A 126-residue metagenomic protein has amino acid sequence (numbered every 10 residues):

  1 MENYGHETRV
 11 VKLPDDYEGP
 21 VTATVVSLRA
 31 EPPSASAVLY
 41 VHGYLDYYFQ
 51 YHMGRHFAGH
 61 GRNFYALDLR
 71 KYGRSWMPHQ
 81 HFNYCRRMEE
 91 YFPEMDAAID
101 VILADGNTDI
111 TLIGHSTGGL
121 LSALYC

Functional and structural regions predicted by a protein language model:
M1-P32: N-terminal cap/lid segment of alpha/beta-hydrolase-fold proteins
P32-P33, I102-T108: Glycine-rich phosphate-binding loop signature in dinucleotide/nucleotide-binding domains
A35, Y40-Y47: Active-site glycine-rich loops that stabilize anionic/oxyanionic intermediates across multiple enzyme folds
D46-F49, A58-H79: Conserved alpha/beta-hydrolase
H52, L124-Y125: Active-site signature of alpha/beta-hydrolase-fold catalytic machinery across serine- and Asp/Cys-nucleophile hydrolases
Y84-A104: Alpha/beta-hydrolase active-site loop
A98, Y125-C126: Hydrophobic residues on the short alpha-helix immediately C-terminal to a glycine-rich phosphate/catalytic loop
I113-G118, S122: Gly/Ala-rich beta-loop-alpha elbow adjacent to hydrolase catalytic centers
